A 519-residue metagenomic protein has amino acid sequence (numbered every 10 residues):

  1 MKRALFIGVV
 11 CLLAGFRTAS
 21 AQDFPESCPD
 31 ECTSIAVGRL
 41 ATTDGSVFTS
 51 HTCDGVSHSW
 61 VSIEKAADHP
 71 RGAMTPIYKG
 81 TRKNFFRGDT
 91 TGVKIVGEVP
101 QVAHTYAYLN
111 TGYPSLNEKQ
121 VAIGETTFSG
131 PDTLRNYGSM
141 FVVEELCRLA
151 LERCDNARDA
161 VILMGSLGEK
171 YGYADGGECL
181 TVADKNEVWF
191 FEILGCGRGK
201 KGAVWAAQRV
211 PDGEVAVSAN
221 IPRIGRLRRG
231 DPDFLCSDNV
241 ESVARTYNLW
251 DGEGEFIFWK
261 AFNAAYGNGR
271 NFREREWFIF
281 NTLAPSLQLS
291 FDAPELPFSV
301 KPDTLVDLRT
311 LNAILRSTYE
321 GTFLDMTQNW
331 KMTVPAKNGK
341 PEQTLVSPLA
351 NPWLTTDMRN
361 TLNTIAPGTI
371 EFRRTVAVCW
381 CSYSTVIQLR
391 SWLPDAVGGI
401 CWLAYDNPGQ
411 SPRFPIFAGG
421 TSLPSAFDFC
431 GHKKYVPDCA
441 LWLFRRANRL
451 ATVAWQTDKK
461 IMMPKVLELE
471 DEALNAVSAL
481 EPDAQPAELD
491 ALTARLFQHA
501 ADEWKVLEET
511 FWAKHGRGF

Functional and structural regions predicted by a protein language model:
M1-A4: Positively charged n-region of N-terminal signal peptides that target proteins for export
I7-G15: Bacterial N-terminal signal peptides
F16-A21: Sec/Tat signal peptide C-region and signal peptidase I cleavage site
D23-V142, L163-S166, K170-N312: A contiguous strand-loop segment
T133-Y137, E145-C154: Second-shell loop/turn segments in exported
S242-W392, A396-V397: Glycine-rich, aromatic-lined ligand/substrate-binding cores of catalytic and carbohydrate-binding domains
P348-A479: Substrate-recognition/cap regions that form aromatic- and gly/pro-loop-enriched pockets for small-molecule ligands
M463-F519: Histidine-centered catalytic/metal-binding microenvironments
